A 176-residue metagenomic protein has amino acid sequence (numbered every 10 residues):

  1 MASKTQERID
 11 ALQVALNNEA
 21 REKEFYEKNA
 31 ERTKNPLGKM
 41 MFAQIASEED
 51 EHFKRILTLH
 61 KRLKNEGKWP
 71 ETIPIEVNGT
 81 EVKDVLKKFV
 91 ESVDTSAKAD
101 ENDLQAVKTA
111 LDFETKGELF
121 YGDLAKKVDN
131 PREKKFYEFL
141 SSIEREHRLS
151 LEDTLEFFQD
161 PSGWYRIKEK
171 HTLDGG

Functional and structural regions predicted by a protein language model:
M1-G176: Non-heme di-metal
